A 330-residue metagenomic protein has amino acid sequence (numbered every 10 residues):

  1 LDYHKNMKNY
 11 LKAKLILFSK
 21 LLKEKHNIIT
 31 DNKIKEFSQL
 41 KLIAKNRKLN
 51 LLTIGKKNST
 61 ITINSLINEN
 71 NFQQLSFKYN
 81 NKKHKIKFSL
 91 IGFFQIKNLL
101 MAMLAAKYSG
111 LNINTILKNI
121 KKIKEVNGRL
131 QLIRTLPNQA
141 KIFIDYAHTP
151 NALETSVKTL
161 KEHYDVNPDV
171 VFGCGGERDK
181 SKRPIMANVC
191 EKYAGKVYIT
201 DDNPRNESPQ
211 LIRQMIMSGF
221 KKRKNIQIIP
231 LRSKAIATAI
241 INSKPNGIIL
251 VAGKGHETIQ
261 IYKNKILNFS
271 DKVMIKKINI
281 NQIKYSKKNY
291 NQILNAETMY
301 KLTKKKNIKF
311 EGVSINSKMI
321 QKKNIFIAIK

Functional and structural regions predicted by a protein language model:
L1-D2, S38-K85, K122, V126-L136: Extended acidic/charged loop-beta regions that coordinate divalent cations and stabilize anionic phosphate/carboxylate
L1-L42, R47, P150, R178: Flexible active-site lid/hinge loop adjacent to a nucleotide/diphosphate and Mg2+-phosphate binding pocket
K8-N9, T60-Q74, I212, I240-N246: Short, surface-exposed amphipathic charged segments that create phosphate/polyanion-binding patches used for binding
I28-I29, L75, I86, L130 (+2 more regions): Well-ordered beta-strand positions enriched in small/hydrophobic/aromatic, beta-favoring residues
I29-D31, T53, V171-F172: Short beta-strand segments
L49-N50, F94, M101-K330: ATP-dependent carboxylate-amine ligase
K85-G92: A short glycine-threonine-serine/GTX helix/turn-capping micro-motif
